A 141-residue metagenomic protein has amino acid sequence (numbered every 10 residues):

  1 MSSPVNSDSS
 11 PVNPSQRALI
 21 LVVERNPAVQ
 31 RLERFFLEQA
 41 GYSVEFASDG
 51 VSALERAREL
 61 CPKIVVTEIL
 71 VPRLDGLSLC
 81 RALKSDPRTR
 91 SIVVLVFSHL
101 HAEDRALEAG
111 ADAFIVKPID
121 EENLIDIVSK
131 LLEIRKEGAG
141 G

Functional and structural regions predicted by a protein language model:
M1-L21, R25, E122-G141: Non-catalytic signal-transmission and effector/linker regions of two-component phosphorelay proteins
P27-E45: Two-component/phosphorelay signaling modules centered on CheY-like receiver
Q30, R34, S78, H99-V116 (+2 more regions): Alpha4 helix (beta4-alpha4-beta5 surface) of REC/receiver domains from two-component response regulators
D49-S52, D75-S78: Acidic catalytic/metal-coordinating carboxylates
L60-V66, V71: Active-site beta3 strand of CheY-like receiver
V71-P72, K117: The feature encodes the CheY-like receiver
V94-F97: Hydrophobic/aromatic residues positioned on beta-strands within the core alpha/beta folds
